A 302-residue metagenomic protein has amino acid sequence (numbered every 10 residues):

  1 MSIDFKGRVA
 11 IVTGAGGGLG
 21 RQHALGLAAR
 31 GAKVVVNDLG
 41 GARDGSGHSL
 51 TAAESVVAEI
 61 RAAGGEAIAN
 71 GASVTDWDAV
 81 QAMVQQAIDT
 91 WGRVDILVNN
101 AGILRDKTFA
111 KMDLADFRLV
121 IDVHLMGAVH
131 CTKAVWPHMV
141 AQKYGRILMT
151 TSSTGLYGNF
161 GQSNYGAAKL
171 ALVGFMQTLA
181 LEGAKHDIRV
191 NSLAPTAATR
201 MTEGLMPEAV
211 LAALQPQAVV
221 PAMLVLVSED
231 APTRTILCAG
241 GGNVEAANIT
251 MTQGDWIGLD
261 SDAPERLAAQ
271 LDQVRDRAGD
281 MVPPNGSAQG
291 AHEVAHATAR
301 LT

Functional and structural regions predicted by a protein language model:
I3-V36: Canonical Rossmann dinucleotide-binding motif of NAD(H)/NADP(H)-dependent dehydrogenases/reductases, specifically
K6, A63-E66, Q86-N99, R105-T108 (+2 more regions): A glycine-rich helix->loop->beta "capping" turn within Rossmann-like NAD(P)(H)-dependent oxidoreductase domains
L50-E54, G71-A82, L114: The beta1-alpha1 cofactor-binding region of Rossmann-like NAD(H)/NADP(H)-dependent oxidoreductases
I60, T108-F109, D116-I121: Substrate-binding pocket helix/loop in short-chain dehydrogenase/reductase
T132, A168: Active-site helix of classical SDR
S152: Residue(s) in the substrate-gating loop at a strand-loop-helix junction that position the organic substrate next
S192, V210-L301: C-terminal helical subdomain
